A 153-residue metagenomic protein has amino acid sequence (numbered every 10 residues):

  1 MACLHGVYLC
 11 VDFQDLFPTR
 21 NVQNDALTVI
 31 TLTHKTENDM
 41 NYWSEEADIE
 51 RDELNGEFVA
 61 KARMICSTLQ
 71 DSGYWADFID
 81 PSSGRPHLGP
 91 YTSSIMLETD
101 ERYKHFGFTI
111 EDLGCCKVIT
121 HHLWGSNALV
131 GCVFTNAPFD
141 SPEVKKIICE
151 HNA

Functional and structural regions predicted by a protein language model:
M1-A153: Auxiliary alpha/beta "docking" domains used to position bulky ligands
